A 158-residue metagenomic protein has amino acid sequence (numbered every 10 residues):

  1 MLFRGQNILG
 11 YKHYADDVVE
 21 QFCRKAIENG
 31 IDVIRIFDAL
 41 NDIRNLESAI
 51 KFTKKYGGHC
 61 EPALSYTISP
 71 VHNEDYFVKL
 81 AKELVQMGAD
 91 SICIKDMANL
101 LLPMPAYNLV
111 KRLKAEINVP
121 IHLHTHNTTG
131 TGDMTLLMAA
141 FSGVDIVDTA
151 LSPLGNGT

Functional and structural regions predicted by a protein language model:
R4: Residues that form or immediately flank small-molecule/cofactor binding pockets and catalytic motifs
N7-L123, T129-D145, T149: Alpha/beta enzyme core
S152-T158: Mobile "lid/hinge" segments at catalytic clefts and subdomain interfaces of large enzymes
